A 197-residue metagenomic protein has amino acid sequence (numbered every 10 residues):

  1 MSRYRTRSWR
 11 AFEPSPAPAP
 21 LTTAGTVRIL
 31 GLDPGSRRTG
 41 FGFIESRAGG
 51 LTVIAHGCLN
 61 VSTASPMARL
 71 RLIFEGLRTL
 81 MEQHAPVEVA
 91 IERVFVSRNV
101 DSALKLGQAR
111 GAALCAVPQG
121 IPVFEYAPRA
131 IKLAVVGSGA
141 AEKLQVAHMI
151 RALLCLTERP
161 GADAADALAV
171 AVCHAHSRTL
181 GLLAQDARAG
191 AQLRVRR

Functional and structural regions predicted by a protein language model:
M1-R197: Phosphate- and other anionic-substrate recognition elements at nucleic-acid/protein interfaces
